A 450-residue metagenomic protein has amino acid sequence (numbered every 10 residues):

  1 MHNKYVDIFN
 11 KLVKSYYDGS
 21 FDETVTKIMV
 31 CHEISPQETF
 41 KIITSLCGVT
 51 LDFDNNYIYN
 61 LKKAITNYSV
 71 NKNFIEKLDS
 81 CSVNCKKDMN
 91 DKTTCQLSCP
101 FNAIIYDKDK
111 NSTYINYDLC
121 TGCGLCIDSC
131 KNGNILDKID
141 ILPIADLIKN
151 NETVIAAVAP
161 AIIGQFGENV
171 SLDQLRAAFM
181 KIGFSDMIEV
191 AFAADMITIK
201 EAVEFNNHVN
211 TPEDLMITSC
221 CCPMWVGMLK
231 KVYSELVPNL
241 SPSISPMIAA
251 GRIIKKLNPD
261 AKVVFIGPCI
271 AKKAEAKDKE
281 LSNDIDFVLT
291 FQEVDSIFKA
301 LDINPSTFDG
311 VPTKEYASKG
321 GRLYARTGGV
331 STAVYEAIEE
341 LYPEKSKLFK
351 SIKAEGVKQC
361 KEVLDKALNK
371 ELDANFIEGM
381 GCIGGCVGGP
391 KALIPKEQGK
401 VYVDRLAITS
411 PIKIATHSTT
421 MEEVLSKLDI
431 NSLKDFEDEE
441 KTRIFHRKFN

Functional and structural regions predicted by a protein language model:
M1-L51, I58, K138-N450: Iron-sulfur-associated redox domains of electron-transfer enzymes in respiratory and anaerobic energy metabolism
N55-Y106: N-terminal [4Fe-4S]-dependent radical SAM core
V70-N71, N132, N206: Short, charged/polar low-complexity linear motifs in solvent-exposed/disordered segments
N84-C85, M89-N116, T121, L125-D140 (+1 more regions): Iron-sulfur cluster-binding cysteine motifs and their immediate structural context in ferredoxin-like electron-transfer
